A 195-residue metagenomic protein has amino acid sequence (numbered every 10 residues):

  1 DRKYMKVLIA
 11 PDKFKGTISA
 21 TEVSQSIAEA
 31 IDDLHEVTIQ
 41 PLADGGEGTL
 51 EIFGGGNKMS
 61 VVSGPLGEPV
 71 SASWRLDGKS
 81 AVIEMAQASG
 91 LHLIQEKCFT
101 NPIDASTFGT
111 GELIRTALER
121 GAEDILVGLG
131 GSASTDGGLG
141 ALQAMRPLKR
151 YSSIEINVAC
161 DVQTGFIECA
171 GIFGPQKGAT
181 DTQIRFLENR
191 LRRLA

Functional and structural regions predicted by a protein language model:
Y4-A195: N-terminal loops that bind phosphate or other acidic moieties and the adjacent beta-alpha structural core
